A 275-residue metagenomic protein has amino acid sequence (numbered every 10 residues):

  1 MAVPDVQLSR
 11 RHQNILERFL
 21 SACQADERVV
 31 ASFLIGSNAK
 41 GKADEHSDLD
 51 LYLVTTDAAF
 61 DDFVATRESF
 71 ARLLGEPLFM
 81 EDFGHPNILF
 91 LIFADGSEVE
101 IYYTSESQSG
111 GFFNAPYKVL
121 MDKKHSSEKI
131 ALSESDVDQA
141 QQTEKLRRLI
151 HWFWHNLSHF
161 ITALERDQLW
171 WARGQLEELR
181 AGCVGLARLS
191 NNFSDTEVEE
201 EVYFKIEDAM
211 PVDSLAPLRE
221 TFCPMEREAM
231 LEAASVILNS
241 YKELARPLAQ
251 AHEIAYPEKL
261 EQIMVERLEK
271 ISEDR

Functional and structural regions predicted by a protein language model:
A2-E27, N38-K40, H46, L53-Y102 (+1 more regions): Metal-dependent nucleotidyltransferase catalytic core
C23-Q24, S32, L179: Hydrophobic C-terminal alpha-helix "anchor/cap" residues
I35-G41, D167: Short, solvent-exposed loop/turn elements at beta->coil junctions and helix N-caps that rim active or binding pockets
D44-S47, T104, F113-N114, E200: Short aromatic-enriched loop/helix-cap "lid" or pocket-rim segments at secondary-structure transitions that line
G96-S126: A contiguous, low-structure linker/loop signature
P116-R148: A short, charged helix-loop
V137-R275: Conserved nucleotidyltransferase catalytic core and NTase-mimicking acidic/glycine-rich helix/loop elements in nucleic
